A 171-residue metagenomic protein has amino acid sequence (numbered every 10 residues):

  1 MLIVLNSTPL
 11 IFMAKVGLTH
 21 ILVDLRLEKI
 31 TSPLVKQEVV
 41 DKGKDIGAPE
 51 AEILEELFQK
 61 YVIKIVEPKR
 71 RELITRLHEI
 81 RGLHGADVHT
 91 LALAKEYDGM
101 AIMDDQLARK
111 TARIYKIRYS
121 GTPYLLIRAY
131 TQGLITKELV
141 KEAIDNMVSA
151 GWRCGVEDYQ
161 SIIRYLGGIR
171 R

Functional and structural regions predicted by a protein language model:
M1-G99, Q106, I117, E157 (+1 more regions): Active-site-proximal, substrate-binding regions of enzyme catalytic domains and RNA-binding/basic surfaces
A48, R109-R171: Acidic, PIN/NYN-like endoribonuclease modules and their adjacent C-terminal/linker elements
